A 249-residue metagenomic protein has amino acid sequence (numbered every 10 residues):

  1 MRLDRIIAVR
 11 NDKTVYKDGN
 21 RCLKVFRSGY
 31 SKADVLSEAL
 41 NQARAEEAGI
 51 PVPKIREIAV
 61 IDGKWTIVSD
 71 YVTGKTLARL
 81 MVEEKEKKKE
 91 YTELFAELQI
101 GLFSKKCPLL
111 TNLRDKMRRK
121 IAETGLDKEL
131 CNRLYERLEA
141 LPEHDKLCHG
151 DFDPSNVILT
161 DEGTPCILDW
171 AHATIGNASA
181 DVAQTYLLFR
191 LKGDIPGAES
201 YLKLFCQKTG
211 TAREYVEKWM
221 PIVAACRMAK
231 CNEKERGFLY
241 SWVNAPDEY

Functional and structural regions predicted by a protein language model:
D4-L36, A43: ATP-binding glycine-rich loop module of kinase domains
L40-P51, L102: Structural motif at the C-terminus of the N-lobe alphaC helix and the adjacent alphaC-beta4 loop of the Hanks-type
K54-W65: Short beta-strand micro-motifs within the conserved protein kinase catalytic domain, predominantly in the N-lobe
G63-T76: Conserved short submotifs of the Hanks-type protein kinase catalytic core that shape the nucleotide-binding pocket
K85-L113: Internal "kinase-insert"/substrate-recognition segments embedded within catalytic cores of ATP-dependent enzymes
S104-G150, I158-D161, C166, S241 (+1 more regions): An alpha-helical support segment within catalytic cores of ATP-dependent transferases
D169-A173: Activation of the activation-loop gatekeeper triad in protein kinase-fold domains
Q184-Y249: Helix-rich C-terminal or lid/interface subdomains of diverse kinases
